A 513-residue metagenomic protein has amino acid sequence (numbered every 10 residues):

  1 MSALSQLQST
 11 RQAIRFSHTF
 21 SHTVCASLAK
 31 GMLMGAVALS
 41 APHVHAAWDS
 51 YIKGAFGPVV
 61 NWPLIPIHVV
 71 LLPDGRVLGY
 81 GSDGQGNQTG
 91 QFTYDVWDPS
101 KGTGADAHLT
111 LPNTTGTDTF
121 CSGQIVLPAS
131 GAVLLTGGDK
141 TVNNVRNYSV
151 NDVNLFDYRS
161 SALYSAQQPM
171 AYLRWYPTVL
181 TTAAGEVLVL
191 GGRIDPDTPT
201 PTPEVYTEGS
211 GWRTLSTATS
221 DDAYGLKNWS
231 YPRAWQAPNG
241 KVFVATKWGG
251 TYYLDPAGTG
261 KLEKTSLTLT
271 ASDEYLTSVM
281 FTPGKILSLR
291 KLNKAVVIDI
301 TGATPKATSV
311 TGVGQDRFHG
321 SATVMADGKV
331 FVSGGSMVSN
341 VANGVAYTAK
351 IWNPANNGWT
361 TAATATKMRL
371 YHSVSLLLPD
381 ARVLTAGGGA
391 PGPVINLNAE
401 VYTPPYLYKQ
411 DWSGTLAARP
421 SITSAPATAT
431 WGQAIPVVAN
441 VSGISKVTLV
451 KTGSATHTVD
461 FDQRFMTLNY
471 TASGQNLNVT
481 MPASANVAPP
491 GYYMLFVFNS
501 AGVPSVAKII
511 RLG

Functional and structural regions predicted by a protein language model:
M1-V24: N-terminal secretory signal peptides that target proteins for export/translocation
A13-R15, A36, P169-M170: N-terminal leader/targeting segments
H22, A26, A427-T428: Membrane-interface junctions
H45-G513: Kelch-like beta-propeller repeat domains
